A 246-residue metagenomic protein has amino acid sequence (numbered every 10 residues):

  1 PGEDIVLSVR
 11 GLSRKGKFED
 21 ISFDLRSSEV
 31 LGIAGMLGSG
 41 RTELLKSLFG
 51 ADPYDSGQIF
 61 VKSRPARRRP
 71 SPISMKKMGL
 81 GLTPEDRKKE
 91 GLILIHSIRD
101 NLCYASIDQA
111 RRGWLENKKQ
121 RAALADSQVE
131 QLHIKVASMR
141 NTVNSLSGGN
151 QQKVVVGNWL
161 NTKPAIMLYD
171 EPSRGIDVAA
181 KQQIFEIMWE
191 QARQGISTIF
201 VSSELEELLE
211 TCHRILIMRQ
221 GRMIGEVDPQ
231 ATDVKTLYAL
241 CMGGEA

Functional and structural regions predicted by a protein language model:
P1-A246: Glycine-rich phosphate-binding loops of nucleotide-dependent enzymes
